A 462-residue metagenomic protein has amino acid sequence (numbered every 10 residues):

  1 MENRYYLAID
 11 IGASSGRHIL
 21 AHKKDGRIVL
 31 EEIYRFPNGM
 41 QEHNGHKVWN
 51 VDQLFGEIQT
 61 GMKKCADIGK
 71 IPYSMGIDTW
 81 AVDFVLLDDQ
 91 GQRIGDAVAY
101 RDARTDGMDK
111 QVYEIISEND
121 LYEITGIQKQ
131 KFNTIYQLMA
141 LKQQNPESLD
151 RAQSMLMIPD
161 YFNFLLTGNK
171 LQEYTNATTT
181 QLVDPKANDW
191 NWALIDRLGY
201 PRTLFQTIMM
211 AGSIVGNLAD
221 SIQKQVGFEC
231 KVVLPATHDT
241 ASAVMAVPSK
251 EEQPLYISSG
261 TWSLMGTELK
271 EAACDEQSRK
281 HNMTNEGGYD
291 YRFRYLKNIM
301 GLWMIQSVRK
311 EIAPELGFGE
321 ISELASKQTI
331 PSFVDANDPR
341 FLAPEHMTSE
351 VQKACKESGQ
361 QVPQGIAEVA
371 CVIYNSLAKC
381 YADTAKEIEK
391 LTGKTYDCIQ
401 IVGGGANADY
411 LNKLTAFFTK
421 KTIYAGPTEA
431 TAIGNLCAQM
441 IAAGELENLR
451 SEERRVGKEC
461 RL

Functional and structural regions predicted by a protein language model:
M1-G95, E123, R151, Q223-V232 (+1 more regions): N-terminal glycine/serine-rich phosphate-binding loop of ATP-dependent small-molecule kinases, especially carbohydrate
E2, L7-A8, Y113-G126, Y136-M157 (+8 more regions): Active-site core segments that coordinate phosphate-bearing ligands/cofactors across diverse enzyme families
H43, K63, D67-Y100, T125-F132 (+2 more regions): Short beta-strand-loop/turn "lid" adjacent to the catalytic site in phosphate-handling enzymes
I71-T79, S154, T207, L391-G403: Short glycine-rich phosphate-binding loop at a beta-alpha junction
D78-A81, A211-G212, S259-W262, C398-A406: Glycine-rich beta-strand-to-loop/alpha-helix junction loops that act as flexible
V98, D102-I115: Short alpha-helix plus adjacent loop in nuclease-associated cores
W192, L198-S213, L436: A conserved helix-loop-beta module that forms one wall/lid of the active-site cleft in ATP-utilizing catalytic domains
